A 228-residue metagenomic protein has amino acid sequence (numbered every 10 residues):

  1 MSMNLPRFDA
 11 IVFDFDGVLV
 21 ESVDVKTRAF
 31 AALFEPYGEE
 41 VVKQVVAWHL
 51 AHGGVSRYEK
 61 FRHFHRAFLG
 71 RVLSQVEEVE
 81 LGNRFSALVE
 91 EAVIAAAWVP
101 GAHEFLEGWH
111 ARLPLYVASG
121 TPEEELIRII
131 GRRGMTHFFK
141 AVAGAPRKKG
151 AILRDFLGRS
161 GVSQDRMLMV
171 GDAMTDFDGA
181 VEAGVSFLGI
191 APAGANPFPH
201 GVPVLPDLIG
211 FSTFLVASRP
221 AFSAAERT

Functional and structural regions predicted by a protein language model:
M1-F8, E123, I127-T228: Asp-based, Mg2+/Mn2+-dependent phosphohydrolase catalytic module
L5-F15, L19-P100: N-terminal helical cap/lid subdomain that shapes the substrate entry/recognition surface in HAD-like hydrolases
R7, A87-V117, E123-I127, G150-A151: Short, acidic loop-to-helix structural element flanking the phosphoryl-transfer center in phosphate-processing enzymes
L19-V20, Y116-V117, A143: Short catalytic-loop micro-motif centered on adjacent basic/acidic residues
V25, S56, A97, G101 (+4 more regions): Short beta->alpha linker loops
A51, S119, P146: Active-site nucleophile and cofactor-binding loops and adjacent substrate-binding regions of central metabolic enzymes
